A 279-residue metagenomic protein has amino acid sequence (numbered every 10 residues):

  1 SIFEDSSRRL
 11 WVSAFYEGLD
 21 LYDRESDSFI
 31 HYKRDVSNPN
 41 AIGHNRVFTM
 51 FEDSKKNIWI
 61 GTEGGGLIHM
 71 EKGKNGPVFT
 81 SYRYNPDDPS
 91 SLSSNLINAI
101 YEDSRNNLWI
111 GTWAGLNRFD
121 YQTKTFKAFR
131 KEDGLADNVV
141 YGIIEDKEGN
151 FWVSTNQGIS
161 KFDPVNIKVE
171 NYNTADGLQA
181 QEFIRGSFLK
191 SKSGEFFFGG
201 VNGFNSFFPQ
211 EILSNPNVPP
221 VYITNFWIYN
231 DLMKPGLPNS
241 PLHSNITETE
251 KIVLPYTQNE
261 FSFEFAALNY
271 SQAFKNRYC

Functional and structural regions predicted by a protein language model:
E4-R8, F51-K55, E102-N106, E145-E148 (+1 more regions): Residue-level detector of Asp-centered blade-edge/turn motifs that repeat once per structural unit in beta-propeller
E4-V12, E17, I58, G65-I68 (+1 more regions): Sequence-structural signature of mature extracellular/luminal beta-sheet repeat domains, prominently beta-propellers
R9-V12, N57-G61, N107-I110, N150-V153 (+1 more regions): Conserved beta-propeller blade signature
F15-L19, E63-L67, A114-N117, Q157-S160 (+1 more regions): Loop/turn residues immediately N-terminal
F29: Pyridoxal 5′-phosphate
R34-R46, N75-P77, Y84-Y101, F119 (+2 more regions): Residue-level "micro-hotspots" composed of small/polar
S54-K55, G61-E71, N95-Q122, E148: Beta-propeller domains
